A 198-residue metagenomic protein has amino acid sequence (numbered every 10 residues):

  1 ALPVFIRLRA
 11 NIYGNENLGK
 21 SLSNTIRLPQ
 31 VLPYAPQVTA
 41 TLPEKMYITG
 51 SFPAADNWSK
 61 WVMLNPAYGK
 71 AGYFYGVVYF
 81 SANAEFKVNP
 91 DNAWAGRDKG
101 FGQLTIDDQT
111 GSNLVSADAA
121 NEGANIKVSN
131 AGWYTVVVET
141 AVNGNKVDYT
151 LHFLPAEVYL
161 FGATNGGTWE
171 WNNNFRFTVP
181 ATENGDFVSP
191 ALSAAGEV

Functional and structural regions predicted by a protein language model:
A1-V198: Insoluble glucan recognition modules
